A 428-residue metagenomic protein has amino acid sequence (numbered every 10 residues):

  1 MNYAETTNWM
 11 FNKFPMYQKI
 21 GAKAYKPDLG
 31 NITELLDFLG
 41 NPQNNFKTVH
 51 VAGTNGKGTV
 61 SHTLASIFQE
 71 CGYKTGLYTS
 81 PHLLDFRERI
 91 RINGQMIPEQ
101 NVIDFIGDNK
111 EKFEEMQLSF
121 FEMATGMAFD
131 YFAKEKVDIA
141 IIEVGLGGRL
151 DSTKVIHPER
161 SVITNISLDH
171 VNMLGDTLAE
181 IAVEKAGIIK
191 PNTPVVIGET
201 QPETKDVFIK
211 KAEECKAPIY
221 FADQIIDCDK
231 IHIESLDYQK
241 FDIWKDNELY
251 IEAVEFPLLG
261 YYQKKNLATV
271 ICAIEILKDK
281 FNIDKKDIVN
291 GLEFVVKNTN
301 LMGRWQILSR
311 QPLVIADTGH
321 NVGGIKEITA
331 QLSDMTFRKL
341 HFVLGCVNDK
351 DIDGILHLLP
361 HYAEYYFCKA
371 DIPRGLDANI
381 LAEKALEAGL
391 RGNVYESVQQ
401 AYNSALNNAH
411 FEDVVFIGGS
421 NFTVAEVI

Functional and structural regions predicted by a protein language model:
M1-G53, V60-H62, S66-C71, Y78: Short functional linear segments
A22-L29, E34-N44, E70-I156, N172-L174: ATP-dependent carboxylate-amine ligase catalytic core
A124-M173, K205, I209-I251: Extended acidic/charged loop-beta regions that coordinate divalent cations and stabilize anionic phosphate/carboxylate
K134, I139-V144, S152-V162, I166-V171 (+2 more regions): Nucleotide phosphate-binding/pyrophosphate-handling subdomain across enzymes that bind or process nucleotide phosphates
A182-P191: Membrane-proximal helix-turn-helix segments that form the acceptor-binding/catalytic region of lipid-linked
G198-E199, E213-E234, F256-Y261, V289-V295 (+4 more regions): Beta-strand->loop->alpha-helix junctions that form or flank phosphate-binding loops in nucleotide-handling enzymes
Q201-K211, K216-I219, L313-A316, V322 (+1 more regions): C-terminal helical cap/extension that packs against the catalytic core of soluble nucleotide-cofactor enzymes
S420: Active-site-proximal loop/hinge segments that shape catalytic or ion-binding/gating pockets
